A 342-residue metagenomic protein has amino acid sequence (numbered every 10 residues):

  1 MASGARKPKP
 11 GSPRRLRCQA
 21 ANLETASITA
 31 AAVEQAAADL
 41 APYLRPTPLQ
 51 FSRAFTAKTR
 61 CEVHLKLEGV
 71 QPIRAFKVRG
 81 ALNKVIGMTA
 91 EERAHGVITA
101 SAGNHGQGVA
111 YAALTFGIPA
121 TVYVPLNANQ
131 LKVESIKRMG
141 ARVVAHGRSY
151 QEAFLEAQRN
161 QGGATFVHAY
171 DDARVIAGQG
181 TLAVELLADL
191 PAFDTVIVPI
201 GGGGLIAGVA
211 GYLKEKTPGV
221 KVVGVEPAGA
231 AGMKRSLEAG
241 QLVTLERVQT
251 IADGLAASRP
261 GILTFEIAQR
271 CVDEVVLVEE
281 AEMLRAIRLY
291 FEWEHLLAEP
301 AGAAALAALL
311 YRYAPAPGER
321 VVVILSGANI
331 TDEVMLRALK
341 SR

Functional and structural regions predicted by a protein language model:
M1-G4, K9: Polybasic, low-complexity, intrinsically disordered segments
R6, R14-R342: PLP-dependent amino-acid enzyme catalytic core
